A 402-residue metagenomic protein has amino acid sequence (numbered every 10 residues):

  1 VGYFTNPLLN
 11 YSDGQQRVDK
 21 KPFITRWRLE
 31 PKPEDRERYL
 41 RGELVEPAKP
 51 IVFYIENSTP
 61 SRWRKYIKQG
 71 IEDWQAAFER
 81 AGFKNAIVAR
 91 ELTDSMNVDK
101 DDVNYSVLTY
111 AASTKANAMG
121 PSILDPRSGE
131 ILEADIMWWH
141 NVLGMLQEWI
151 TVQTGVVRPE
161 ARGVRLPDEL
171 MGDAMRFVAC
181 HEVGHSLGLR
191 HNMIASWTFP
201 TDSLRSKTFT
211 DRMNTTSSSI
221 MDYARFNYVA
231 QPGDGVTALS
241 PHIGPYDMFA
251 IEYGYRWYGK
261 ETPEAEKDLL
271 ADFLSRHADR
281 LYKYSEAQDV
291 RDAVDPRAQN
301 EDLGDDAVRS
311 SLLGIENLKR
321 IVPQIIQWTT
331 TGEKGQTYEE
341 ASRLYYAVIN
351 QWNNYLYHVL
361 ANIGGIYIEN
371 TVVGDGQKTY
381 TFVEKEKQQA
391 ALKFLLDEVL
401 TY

Functional and structural regions predicted by a protein language model:
V1-T59, A77, A86, L92-M145 (+2 more regions): Auxiliary tRNA-acceptor-end handling modules of aminoacyl-tRNA synthetases
V18, N57, S61-Q69, E169-A174 (+4 more regions): Soluble non-cytosolic domains of exported or imported proteins
Y39, K65, Q147-E148, A230-V236: Short conserved micro-motifs at the rims of enzyme active sites and ligand-binding pockets
S58-A86: Zn2+-dependent metallopeptidase catalytic core
E72-F83, G184-H185, L189, F226 (+1 more regions): Sec-exported extracytoplasmic/periplasmic mature domains
E91-A111, D173-Q231: The catalytic-center signature of Zn2+-dependent metalloproteases
M119, L124, E130-W138, R176-L187 (+2 more regions): Extended catalytic-interface subdomain
S196-Y402: Conserved catalytic/binding loops enriched for acidic/polar residues
